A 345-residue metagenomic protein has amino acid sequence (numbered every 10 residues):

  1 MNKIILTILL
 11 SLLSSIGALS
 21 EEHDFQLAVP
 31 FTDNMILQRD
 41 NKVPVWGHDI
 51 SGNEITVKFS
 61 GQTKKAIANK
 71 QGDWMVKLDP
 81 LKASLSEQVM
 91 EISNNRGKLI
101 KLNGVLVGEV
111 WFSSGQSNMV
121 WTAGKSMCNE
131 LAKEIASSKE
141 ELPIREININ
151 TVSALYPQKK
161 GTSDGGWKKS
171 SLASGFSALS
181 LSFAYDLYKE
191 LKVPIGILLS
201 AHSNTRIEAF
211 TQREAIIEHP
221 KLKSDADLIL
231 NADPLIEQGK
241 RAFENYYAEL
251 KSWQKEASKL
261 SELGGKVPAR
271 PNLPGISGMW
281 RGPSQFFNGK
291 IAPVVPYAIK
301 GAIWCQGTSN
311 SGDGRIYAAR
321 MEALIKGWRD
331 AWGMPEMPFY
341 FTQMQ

Functional and structural regions predicted by a protein language model:
M1-I4: Positively charged n-region of N-terminal signal peptides that target proteins for export
T7-S15: Bacterial N-terminal signal peptides
E21-Q345: Cell-envelope and extracellular/periplasmic
